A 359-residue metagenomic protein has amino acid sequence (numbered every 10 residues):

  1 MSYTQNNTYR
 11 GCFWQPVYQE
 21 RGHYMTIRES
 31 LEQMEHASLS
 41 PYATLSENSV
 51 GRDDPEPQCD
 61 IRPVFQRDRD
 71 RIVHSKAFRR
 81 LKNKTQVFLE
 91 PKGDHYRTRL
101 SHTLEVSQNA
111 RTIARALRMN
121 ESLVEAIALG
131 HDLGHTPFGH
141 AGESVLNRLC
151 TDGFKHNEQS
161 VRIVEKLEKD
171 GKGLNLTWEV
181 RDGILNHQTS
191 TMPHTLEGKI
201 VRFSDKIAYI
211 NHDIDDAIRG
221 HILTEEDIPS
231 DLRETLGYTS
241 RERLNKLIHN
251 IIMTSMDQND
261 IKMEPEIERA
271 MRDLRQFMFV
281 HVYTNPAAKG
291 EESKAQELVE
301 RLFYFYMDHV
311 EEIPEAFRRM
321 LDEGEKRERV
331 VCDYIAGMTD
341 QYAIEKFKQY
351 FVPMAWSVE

Functional and structural regions predicted by a protein language model:
Y9-T103, S107-I113, N120-E121, F154-E359: Histidine-centered, transition-metal-coordinating active-site segments
L123, I127-D170: A generic, well-ordered mixed alpha/beta core segment in the N-terminal half of proteins
